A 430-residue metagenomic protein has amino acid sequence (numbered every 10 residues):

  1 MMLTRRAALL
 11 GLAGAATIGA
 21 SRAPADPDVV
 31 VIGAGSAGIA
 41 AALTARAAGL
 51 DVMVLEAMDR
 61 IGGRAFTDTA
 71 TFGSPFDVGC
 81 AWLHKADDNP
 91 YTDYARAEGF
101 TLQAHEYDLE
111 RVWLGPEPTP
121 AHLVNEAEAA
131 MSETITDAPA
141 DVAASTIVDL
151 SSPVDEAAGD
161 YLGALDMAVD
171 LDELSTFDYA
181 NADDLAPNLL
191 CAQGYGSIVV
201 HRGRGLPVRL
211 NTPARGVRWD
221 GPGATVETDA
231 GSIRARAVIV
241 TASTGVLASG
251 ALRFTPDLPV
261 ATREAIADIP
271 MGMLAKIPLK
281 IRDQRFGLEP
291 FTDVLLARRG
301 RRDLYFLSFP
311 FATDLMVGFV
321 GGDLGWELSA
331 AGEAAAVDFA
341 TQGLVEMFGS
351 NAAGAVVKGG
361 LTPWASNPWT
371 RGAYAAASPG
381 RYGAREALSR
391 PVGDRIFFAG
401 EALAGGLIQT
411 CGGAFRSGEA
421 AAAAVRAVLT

Functional and structural regions predicted by a protein language model:
M1-L3, G14: N-terminal secretory signal peptides
L9-T430: FAD-dinucleotide binding site
